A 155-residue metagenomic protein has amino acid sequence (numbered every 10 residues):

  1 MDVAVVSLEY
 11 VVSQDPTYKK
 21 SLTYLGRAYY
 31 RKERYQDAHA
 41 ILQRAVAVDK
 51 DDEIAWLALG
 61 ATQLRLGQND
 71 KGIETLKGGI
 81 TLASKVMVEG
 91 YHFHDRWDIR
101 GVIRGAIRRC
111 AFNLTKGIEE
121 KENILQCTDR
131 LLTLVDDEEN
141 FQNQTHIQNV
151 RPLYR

Functional and structural regions predicted by a protein language model:
M1-Q14, Y24: Alpha-helical segment of the N-proximal tetratricopeptide repeat
M1-S7, K32-R44, G67-G78: Structural signature of tandem alpha-helical TPR/SEL1-like repeats, specifically the intra-repeat loop/turn
T17, D51, K85-V86: Short coil loop/turn residues that delineate tetratricopeptide repeat
A61-V88, I107, A111-K116: TPR/TPR-like (Sel1-like) alpha-helical repeat modules
V88-R155: Terminal, low-structured helical/coil segments at or just beyond the last alpha-helical repeat
